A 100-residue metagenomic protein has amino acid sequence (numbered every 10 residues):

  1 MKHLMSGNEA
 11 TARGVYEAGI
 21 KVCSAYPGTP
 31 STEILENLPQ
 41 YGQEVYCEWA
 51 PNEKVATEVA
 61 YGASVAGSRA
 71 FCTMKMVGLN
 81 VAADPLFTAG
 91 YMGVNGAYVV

Functional and structural regions predicted by a protein language model:
M1, S6-E9, V65, D84: Residue-level detector of functional hotspots within protein domains
K2, A10, A25, C47-P51 (+1 more regions): Residue-level marker of alpha-helix boundaries and capping positions
H3-P39, E58: N-terminal glycine-rich anion-binding loops that anchor highly charged ligand groups
P30-V100: Thiamine diphosphate
